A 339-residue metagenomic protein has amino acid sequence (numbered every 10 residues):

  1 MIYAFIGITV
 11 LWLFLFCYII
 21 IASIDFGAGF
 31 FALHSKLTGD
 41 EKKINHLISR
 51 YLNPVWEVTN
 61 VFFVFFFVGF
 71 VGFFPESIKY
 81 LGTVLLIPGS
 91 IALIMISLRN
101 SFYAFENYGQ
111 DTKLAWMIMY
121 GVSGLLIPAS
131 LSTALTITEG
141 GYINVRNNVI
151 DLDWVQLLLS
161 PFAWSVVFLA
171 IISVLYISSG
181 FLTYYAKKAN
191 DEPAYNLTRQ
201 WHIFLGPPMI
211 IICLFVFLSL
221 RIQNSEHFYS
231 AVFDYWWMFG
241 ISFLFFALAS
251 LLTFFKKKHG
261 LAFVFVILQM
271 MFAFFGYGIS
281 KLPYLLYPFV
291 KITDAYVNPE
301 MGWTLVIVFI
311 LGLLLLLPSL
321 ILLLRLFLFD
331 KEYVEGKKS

Functional and structural regions predicted by a protein language model:
M1-L11, V71-L85, I137-A163: Helix-coil boundary and interhelical linker segments in multi-pass alpha-helical membrane proteins
M1-V58, V64-F66: N-terminal signal-anchor module of multipass membrane proteins
A4, A32-L52, I292-T293, I310-S339: Extramembrane terminal tails and long inter-domain/linker segments of multi-pass membrane proteins
G7-I19, G82-I94, Y120-L126, L157-S173 (+1 more regions): Alpha-helical transmembrane segments
A32-I48, F73-K79, N100-I118, Y184-Y195 (+2 more regions): Membrane-interfacial helix termini and the short, flexible loops that connect transmembrane helices in multi-pass
V55-L126, S225-D234: Membrane-interface helix-loop-helix modules in multi-pass inner-membrane proteins
F105-F255, G276: Long, contiguous internal "core" modules enriched in hydrophobic/ aromatic residues
L286-L305: Short, membrane-exposed interhelical loops at transmembrane-helix boundaries
